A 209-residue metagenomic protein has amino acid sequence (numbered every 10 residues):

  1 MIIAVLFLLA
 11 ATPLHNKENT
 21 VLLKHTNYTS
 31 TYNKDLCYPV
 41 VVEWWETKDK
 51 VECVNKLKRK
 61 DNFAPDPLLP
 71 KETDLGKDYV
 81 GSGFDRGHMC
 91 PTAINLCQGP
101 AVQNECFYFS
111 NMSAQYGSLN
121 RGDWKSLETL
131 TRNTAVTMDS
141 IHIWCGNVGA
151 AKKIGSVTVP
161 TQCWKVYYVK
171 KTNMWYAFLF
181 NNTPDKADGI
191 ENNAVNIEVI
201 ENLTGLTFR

Functional and structural regions predicted by a protein language model:
M1-N16: Bacterial Sec-dependent signal peptides at the C-terminal "C-region" and cleavage site
P13-T20, F208-R209: Short secondary-structure junctions
E18-V21, G155-V157: Short Gly/Pro-enriched turn/cap motifs at secondary-structure boundaries
N19-T20, Y28-Y32, W164-Y168: Short, surface-exposed beta-strand/loop micro-motifs that present aromatic residues
L23-D85: Short, His- and charge-rich active-site/binding loops that engage polyanionic ligands
P67-R209: Domain-level detector of nuclease and nuclease-like folds in predominantly extracellular/periplasmic contexts
